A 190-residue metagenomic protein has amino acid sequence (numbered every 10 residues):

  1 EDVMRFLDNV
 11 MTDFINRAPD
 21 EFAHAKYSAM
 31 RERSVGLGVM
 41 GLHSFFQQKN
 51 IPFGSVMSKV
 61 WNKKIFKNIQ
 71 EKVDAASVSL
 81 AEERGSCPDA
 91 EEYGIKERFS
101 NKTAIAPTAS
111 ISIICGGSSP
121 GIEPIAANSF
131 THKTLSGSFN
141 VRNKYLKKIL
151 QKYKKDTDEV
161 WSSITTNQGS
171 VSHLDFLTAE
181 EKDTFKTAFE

Functional and structural regions predicted by a protein language model:
E1-E190: Long, C-terminal-biased catalytic regions of enzyme "large/alpha" subunits
